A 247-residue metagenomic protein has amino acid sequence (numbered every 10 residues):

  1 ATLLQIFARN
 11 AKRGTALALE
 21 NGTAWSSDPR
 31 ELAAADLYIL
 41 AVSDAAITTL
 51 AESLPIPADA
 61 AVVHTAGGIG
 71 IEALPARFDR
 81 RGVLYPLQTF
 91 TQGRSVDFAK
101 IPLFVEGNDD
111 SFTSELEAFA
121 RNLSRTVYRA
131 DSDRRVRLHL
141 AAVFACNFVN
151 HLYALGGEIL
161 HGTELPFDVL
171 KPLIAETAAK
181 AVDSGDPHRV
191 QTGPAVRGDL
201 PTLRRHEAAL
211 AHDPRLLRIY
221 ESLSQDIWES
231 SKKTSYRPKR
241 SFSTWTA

Functional and structural regions predicted by a protein language model:
T2, R13, L17-E20, S95-D183: Internal alpha-helical scaffold of NAD(P)-dependent oxidoreductase catalytic cores
Q5-R9: Short internal beta-strands
A11-S95: Rossmann-like NAD(P)(H) cofactor-binding subdomain of soluble oxidoreductases
G14, A35, I47, I71 (+8 more regions): A general structural signal for well-ordered alpha-helical segments in protein cores
P75, P166-I174, E229-T234: Membrane-interacting alpha-helical segments
T177-P238: Interdomain hinge/lid region at the active-site interface of Rossmann-like NAD(P)-dependent oxidoreductases
S235-A247: Acidic, proline/serine/threonine- and glycine-rich low-complexity intrinsically disordered segments
